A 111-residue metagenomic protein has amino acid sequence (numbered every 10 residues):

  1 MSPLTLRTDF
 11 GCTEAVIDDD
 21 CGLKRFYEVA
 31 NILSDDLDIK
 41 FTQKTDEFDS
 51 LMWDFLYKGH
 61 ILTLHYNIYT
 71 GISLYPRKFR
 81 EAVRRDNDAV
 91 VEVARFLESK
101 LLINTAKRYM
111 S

Functional and structural regions predicted by a protein language model:
M1-D49: Negatively charged, low-complexity tracts enriched in Asp/Glu with abundant Ser/Thr
G11, L51, I68-T70: Residues at beta-strand starts and edge strands
Y27, Y57, Y66-Y69, Y75 (+1 more regions): Sequence-level detector for tyrosine residue identity
I39-Y66: Amphipathic, interaction-prone secondary-structure segments
L62-D88: Intrinsically disordered, low-complexity regulatory segments enriched in Ser/Thr/Pro and charged residues
R80-S111: Mixed-charge, Lys/Arg-enriched low-complexity segments
